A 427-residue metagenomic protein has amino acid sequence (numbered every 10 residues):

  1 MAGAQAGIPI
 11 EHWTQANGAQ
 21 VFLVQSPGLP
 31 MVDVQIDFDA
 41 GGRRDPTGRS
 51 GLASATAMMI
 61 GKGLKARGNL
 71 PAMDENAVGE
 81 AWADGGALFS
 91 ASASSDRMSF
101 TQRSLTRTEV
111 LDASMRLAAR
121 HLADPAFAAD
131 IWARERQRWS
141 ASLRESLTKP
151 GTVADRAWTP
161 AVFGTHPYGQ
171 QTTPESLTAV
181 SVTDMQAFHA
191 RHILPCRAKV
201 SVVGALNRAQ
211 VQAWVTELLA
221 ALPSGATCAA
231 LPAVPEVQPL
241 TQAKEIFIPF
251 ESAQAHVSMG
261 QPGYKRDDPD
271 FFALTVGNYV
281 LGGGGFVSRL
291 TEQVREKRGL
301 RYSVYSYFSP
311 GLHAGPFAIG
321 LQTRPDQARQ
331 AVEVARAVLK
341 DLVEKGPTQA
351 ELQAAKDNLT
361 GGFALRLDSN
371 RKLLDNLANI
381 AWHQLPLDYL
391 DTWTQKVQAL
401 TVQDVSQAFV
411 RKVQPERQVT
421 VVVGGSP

Functional and structural regions predicted by a protein language model:
Q5-Q35: Mature N-terminal segment immediately following signal peptide/propeptide cleavage in secreted/periplasmic
E11-H12, Q20-Q25, A187-R191, A243-P249 (+1 more regions): Short, surface-exposed beta-strand/loop micro-motifs that present aromatic residues
V21-L23, P30-V32, R43-P46, F100 (+1 more regions): Short, solvent-exposed loop/turn elements at domain surfaces
S26, Q35-D37, T227-V287: His/Glu-based metal-binding/catalytic segments typifying zinc-dependent metallopeptidases
P27-L29, S94, S252-A253, Q414: Short strand-connecting beta-turns/loops that link adjacent beta-strands
Q35-Q102, P167, Q171, G284-L300: M16/MPP (pitrilysin/insulinase) zinc-metallopeptidase core fold and M16-derived inactive scaffolds
A77-A229, K297-R298, S303-P427: Charge-rich, well-structured scaffold segments of protease-associated domains
